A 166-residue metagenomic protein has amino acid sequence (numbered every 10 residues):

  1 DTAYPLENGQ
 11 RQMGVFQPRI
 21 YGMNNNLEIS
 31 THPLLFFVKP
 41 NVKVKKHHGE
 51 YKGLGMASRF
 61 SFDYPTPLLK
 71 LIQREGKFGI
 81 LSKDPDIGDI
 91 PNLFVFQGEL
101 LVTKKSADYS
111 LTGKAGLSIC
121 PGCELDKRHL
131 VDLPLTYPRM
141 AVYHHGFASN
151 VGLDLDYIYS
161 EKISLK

Functional and structural regions predicted by a protein language model:
T2-E7, I29-H32, P85-P91, S106 (+1 more regions): Outer-membrane beta-barrel domain signature
Y4, Y21, H48-Y51, Y64 (+4 more regions): Sequence-level detector for tyrosine residue identity
P5-R19, M23-F37, V42-V44, M56-D63 (+2 more regions): Transmembrane beta-strand segments that form the barrel wall of outer-membrane beta-barrel proteins
Q17-R19, P33-F37, H48, F62-L68 (+2 more regions): Transmembrane beta-strands of outer-membrane beta-barrel pores
I20-L27, G76-K83, V131-L135: Flexible, solvent-exposed coil segments and beta strand-coil junctions, predominantly the extracellular/periplasmic
N26, V42-K46, L71-Q73, D126-R128: Surface-exposed beta-strand edges and their flanking turn/coil or helix-capping segments
K46-G113: Ligand-binding grooves and catalytic loops that recognize ribose/phosphate and carbohydrate rings, and esterified lipid
P91-K166: Outer-membrane beta-barrel transmembrane domain signature
